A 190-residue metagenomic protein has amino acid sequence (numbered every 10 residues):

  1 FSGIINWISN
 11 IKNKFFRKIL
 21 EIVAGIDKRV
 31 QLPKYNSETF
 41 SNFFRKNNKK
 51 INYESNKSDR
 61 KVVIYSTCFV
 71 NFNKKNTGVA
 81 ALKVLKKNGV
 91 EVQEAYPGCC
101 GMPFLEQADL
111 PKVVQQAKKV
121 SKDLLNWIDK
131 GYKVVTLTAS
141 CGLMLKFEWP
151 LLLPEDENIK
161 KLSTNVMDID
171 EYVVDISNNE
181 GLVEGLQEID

Functional and structural regions predicted by a protein language model:
F1-D190: Iron-sulfur cluster-binding electron-transfer modules in prokaryotic oxidoreductases
